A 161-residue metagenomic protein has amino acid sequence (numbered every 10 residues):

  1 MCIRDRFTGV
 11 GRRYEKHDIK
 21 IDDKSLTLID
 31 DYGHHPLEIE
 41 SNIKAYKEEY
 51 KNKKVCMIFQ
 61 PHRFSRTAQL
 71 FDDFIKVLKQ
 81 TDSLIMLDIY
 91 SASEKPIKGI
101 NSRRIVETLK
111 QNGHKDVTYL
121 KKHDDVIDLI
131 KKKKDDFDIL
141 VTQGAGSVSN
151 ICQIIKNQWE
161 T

Functional and structural regions predicted by a protein language model:
R4-S83: Nucleotide phosphate-binding/pyrophosphate-handling subdomain across enzymes that bind or process nucleotide phosphates
G11, Y50, N112-G113, K134 (+1 more regions): A structural signal for short coil/turn segments at secondary-structure junctions
L28-D30, L120, T142-Q143: Thr-Gly-centered strand-to-loop micro-motif
H34, P61-F64, I89-A92, A145-V148: Short glycine-rich anion-binding loops that position phosphate/pyrophosphate groups of nucleotides and phosphorylated
S41, Q69-F71, I97-K98, K131 (+1 more regions): Short amphipathic alpha-helical segments
K44-K47, D72-K76, N101-S102, D135-D136 (+1 more regions): Short, solvent-exposed amphipathic alpha-helical segments in soluble enzyme and RNA/protein-processing domains
I75-D136: C-terminal helical cap/extension that packs against the catalytic core of soluble nucleotide-cofactor enzymes
V126-K156: A glycine-rich beta-strand to alpha-helix segment that forms a phosphate/ribose-binding loop at ligand/cofactor sites
